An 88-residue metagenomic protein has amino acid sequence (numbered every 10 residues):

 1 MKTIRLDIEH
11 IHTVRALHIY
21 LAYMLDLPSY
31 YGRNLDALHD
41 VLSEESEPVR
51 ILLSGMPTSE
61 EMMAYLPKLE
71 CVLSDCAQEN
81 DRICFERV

Functional and structural regions predicted by a protein language model:
M1-V88: Positively charged, polar, low-complexity stretches
